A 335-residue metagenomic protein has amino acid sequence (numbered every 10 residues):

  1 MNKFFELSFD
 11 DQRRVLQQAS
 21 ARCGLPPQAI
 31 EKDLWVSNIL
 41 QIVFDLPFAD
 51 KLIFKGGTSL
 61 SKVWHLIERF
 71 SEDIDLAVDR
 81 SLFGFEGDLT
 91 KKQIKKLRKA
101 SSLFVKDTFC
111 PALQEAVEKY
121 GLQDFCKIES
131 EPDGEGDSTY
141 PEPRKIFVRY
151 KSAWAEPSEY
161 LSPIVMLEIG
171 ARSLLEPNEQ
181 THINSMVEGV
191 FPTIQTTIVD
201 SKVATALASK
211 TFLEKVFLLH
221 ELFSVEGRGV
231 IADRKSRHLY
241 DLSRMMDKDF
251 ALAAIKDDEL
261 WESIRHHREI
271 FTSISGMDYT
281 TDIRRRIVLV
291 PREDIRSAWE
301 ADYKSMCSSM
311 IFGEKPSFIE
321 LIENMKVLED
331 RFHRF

Functional and structural regions predicted by a protein language model:
M1-L52, W64-E68, R80-F335: Structured mid-to-C-terminal alpha-helical surface segments
F54-T58: Glycine-rich beta-strand-to-loop/alpha-helix junction loops that act as flexible
S61: Betabetaalpha-Me/HNH-type nuclease active-site subdomain
L76-A77: Glycine-rich active-site/cofactor-binding loop and its immediate structural neighborhood
